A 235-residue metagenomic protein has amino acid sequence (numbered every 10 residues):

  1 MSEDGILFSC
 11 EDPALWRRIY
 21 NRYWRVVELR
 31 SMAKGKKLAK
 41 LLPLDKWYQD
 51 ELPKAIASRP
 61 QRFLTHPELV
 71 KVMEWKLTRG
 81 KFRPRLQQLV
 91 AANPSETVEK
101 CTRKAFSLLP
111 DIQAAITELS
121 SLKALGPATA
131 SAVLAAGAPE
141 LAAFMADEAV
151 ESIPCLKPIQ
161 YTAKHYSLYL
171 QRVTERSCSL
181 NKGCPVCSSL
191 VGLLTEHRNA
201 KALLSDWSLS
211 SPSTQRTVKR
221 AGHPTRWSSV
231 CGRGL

Functional and structural regions predicted by a protein language model:
M1-R59, L69, A142-L235: C-terminal accessory module of base-excision DNA glycosylases/AP lyases that mediates lesion recognition and DNA
R59-P94: Conserved, ordered domain cores of eukaryotic regulatory proteins
K76-K81, G137-A142, L235: Short alpha-helix boundary/capping elements
K81-K123: Helix-hairpin-helix/helix-loop-helix acidic hairpins
A130-A136: Short hydrophobic alpha-helical segments that form membrane-spanning helices or hydrophobic packing faces of helical
